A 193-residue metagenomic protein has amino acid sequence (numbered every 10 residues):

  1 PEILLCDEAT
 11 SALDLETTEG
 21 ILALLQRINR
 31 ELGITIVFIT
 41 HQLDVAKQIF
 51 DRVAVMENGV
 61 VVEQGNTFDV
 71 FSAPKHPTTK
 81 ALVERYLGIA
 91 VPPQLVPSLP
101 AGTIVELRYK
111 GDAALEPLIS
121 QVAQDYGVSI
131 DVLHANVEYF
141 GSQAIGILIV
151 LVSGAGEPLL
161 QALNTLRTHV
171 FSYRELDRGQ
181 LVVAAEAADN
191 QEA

Functional and structural regions predicted by a protein language model:
L4-D7: Catalytic Walker B motif of ABC-type/P-loop ATPase nucleotide-binding domains
L15-T17: Helix N-cap at the start of a conserved alpha-helix in ABC-type nucleotide-binding domains
E19-L32: Helical segment within the ABC ATPase nucleotide-binding domain
T40-H41: H-loop/switch region of ABC-family ATPase nucleotide-binding domains
A46-Q48: A short, surface-exposed alpha-helical micro-motif characterized by mixed small hydrophobic and charged/polar residues
Q64-G65, A73: ABC ATPase "signature
S72-G102, E106, Y126: C-terminal boundary and immediately downstream tail of ABC-type ATPase nucleotide-binding domains
